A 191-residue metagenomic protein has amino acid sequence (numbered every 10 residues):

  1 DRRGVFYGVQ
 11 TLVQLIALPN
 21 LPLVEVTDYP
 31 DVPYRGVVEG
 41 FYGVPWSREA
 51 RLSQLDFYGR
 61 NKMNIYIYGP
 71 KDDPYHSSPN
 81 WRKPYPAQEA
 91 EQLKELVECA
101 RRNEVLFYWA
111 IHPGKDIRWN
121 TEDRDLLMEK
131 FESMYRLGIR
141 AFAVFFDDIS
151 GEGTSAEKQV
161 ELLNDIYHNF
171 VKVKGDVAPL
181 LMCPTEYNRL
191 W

Functional and structural regions predicted by a protein language model:
R2-E132, R136-R140: Feature activates predominantly on carbohydrate-active enzymes
E132-W191: Active-site neighborhood of glycoside hydrolase catalytic domains
